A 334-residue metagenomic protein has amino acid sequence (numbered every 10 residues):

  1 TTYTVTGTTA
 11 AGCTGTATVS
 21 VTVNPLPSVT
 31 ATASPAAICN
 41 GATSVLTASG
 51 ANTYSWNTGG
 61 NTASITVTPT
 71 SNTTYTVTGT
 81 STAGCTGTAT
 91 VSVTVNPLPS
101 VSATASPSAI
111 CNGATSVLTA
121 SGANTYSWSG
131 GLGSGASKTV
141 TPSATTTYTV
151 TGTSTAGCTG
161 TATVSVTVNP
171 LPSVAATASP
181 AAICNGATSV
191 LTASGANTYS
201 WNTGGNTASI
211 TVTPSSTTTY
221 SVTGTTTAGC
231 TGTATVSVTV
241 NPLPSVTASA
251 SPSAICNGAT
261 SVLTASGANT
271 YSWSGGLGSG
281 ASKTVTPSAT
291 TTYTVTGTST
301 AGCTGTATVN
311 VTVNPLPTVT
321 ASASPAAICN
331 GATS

Functional and structural regions predicted by a protein language model:
T1-T4, A326-S334: Short, intrinsically disordered, charge-balanced linker/junction segments flanking boundaries in proteins
T1-T4, A63-T76, A136-T149, A208-T223 (+3 more regions): Solvent-exposed segments in extracellular or luminal domains encompassing
V5, A31, L46-A48, W56 (+16 more regions): Residue-level signature of extracellular beta-strand-rich folds
A10-T16, C39, T82-T88, C111 (+8 more regions): Short, exposed coil/turn segments at beta-strand boundaries within extracellular/luminal domains
V19-P25, V91-P97, V164-P170, V236-P242 (+1 more regions): Interdomain boundary/hinge segments at the C-termini of tandem beta-sandwich modules
L26-A33, L98-A105, L171-A178, L243-A250 (+1 more regions): Proline-enriched interdomain boundary motifs that mark the N-terminal boundary and often initiate the first structured
N40-G50, A109-G122, A182-G195, A254-G267 (+1 more regions): A short beta-strand segment in extracellular, disulfide-stabilized domains
A51-P69, T125-P142, A196-P214, A268-P287: Surface-exposed, flexible coil segments in extracellular/virion-facing regions
